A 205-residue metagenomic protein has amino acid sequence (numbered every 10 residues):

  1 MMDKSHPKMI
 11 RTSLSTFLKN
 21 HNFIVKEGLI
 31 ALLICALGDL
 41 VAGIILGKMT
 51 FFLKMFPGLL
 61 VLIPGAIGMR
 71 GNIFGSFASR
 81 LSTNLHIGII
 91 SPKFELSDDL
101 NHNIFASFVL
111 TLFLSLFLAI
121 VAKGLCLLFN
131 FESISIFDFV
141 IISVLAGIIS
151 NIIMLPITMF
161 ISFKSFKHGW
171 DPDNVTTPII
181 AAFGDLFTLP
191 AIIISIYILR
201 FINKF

Functional and structural regions predicted by a protein language model:
M2-V144, I148, G169-W170, A182 (+1 more regions): Alpha-helical transmembrane segments and their membrane-interface boundaries that form or gate the permeation pathway
L60-L62, M159-S162, N174-V175: Short hydrophobic "helix-edge" motifs at membrane interfaces and signal-peptide entry regions
I153-K167: Transmembrane alpha-helical segments of integral membrane proteins
K164-D185: Interfacial loop-to-transmembrane junctions
G184-I192: Alpha-helical transmembrane segments that form the membrane-embedded catalytic/substrate-binding core of multi-pass
I192-F205: Juxtamembrane boundary at the C-terminal end of a transmembrane helix
